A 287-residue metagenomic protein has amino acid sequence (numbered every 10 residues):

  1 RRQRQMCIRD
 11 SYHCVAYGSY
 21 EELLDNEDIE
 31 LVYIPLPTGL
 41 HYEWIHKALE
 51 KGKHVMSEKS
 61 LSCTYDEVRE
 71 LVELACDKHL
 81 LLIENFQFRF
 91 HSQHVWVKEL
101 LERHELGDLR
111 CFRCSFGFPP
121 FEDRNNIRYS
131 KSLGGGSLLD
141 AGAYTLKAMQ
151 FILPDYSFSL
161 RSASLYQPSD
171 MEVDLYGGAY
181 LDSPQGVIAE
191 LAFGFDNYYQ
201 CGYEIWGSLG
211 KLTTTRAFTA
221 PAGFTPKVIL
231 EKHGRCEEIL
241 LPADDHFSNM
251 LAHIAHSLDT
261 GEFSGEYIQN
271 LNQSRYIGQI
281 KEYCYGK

Functional and structural regions predicted by a protein language model:
R2-I8: Short, small-residue-biased leader/transition segments that mark boundaries at the very start of proteins
Y12-V72: Beta-loop-alpha module in the N-terminal Rossmann-like domain of NAD(P)-dependent dehydrogenases, especially those
G18, S57, L82-E84, T214: Hydrophobic residues in well-ordered beta-strands that form the structural core
L31-L36, P184, E238-I239, H253-K287: C-terminal helix-rich "cap/oligomerization" subdomain common to oxidoreductases
E70-F88, D108-R110: Rossmann-fold dehydrogenase core element
F88-R161, Q167-S169: Predominantly a Rossmann-like dinucleotide-binding segment in NAD(P)-dependent oxidoreductases
L146-P221, L251-T260: Contiguous beta-strand/loop segments that form the cofactor/metal-binding neighborhood of enzyme cores
